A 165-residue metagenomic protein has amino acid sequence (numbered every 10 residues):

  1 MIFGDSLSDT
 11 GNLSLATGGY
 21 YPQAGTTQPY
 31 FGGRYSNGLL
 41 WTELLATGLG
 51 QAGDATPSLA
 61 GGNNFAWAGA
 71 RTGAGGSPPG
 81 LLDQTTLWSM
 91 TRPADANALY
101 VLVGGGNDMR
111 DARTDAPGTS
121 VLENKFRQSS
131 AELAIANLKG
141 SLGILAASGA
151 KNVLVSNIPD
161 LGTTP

Functional and structural regions predicted by a protein language model:
M1-P165: Conserved active-site regions of diverse hydrolases
